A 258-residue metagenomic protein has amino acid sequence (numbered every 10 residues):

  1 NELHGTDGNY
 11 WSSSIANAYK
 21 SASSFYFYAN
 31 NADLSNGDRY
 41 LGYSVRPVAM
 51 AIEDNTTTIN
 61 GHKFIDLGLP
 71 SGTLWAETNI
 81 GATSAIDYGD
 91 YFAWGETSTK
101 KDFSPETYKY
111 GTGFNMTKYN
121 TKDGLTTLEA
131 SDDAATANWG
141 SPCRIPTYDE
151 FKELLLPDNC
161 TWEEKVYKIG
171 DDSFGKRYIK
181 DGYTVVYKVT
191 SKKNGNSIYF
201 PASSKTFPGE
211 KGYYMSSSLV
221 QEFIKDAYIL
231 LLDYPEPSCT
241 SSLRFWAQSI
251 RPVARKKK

Functional and structural regions predicted by a protein language model:
N1-K63, G68-K258: C-terminal, surface-exposed recognition/capping segments
